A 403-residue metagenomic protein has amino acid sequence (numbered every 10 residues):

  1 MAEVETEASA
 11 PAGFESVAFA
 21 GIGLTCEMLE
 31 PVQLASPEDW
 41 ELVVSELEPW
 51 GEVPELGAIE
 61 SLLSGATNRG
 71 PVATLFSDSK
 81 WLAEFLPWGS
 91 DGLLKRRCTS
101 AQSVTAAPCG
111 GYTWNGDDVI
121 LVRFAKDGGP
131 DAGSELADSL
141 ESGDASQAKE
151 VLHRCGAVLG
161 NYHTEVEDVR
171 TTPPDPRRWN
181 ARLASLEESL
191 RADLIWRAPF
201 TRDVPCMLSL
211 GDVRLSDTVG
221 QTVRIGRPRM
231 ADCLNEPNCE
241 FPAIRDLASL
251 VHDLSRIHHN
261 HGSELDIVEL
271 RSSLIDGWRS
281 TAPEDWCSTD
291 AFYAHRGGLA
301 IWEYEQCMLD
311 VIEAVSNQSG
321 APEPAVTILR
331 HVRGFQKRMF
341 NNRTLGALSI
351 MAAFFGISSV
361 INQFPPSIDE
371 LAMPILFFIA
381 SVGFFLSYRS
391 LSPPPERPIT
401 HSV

Functional and structural regions predicted by a protein language model:
E7-A184, Q221, N235-H261, V268 (+2 more regions): Conserved ATP-binding subdomain of kinase catalytic cores across diverse folds
V151, R178-L190, L265-W278, E323-F335: Extended, well-ordered alpha-helical scaffold segments
V158-P199, L274-P283, V311-E313: Active-site catalytic-loop/activation-segment of kinase and kinase-like phosphoryl-transfer enzymes
T172-I195, I257, G334-F354: Extended alpha-helical interface modules used as scaffolds for assembling large macromolecular complexes
A198-P199, D203-S216: Catalytic-loop of the protein kinase fold
R224-D232: Activation of the activation-loop gatekeeper triad in protein kinase-fold domains
D232-D285, E303-A321: Active-site activation/catalytic loop segments of kinase-like enzymes and analogous catalytic loops in related
D285, D290-H401: ATP/Mg2+ or Mg2+-diphosphate-binding catalytic cores that bind nucleotide phosphates or diphosphates via glycine-rich
